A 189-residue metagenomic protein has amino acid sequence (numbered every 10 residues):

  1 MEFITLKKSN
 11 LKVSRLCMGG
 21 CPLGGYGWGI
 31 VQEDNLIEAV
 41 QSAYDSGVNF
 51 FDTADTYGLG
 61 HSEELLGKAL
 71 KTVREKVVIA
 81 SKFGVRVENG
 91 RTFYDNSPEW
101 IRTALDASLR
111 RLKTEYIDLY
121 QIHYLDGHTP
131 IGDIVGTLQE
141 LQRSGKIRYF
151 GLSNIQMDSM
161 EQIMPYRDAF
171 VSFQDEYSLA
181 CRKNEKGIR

Functional and structural regions predicted by a protein language model:
M1-V78: N-terminal binding-site loop/beta-alpha segment at the start of enzyme catalytic domains that lines or forms
F3, L125, T129-R189: Beta/alpha (TIM)-barrel catalytic core signal, keyed to glycine-rich beta->alpha loops juxtaposed to Asp/Glu that bind
V13-C17, N49-F50, K76-A80, Y116-L119 (+2 more regions): Structural preference for beta-strand elements that scaffold enzyme active sites
C21-L23, A54-T56, K82-R86, I122-L125 (+2 more regions): Active-site beta-loop-alpha junctions enriched in small/polar residues
P22-D34, V87-R102, H128: Active-site mouth loops of central-metabolism enzymes
I30-A43, N96-L112, Q156-Q162: Short, acidic/polar
T72-E99, H123: Structural motif corresponding to the early beta-alpha repeats
L109-T129: Active-site groove signature of glycoside hydrolases
